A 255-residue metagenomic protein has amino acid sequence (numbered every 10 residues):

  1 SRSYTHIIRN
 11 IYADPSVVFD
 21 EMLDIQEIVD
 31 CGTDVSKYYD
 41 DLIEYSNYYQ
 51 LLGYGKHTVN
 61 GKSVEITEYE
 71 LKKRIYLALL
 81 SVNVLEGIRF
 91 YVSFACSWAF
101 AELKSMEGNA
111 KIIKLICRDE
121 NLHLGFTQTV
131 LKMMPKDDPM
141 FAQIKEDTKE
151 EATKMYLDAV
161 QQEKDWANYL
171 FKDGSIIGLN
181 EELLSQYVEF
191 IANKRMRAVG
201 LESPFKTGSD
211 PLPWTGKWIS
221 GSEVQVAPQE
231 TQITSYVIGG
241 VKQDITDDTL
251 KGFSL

Functional and structural regions predicted by a protein language model:
S1-L255: Non-heme di-metal
